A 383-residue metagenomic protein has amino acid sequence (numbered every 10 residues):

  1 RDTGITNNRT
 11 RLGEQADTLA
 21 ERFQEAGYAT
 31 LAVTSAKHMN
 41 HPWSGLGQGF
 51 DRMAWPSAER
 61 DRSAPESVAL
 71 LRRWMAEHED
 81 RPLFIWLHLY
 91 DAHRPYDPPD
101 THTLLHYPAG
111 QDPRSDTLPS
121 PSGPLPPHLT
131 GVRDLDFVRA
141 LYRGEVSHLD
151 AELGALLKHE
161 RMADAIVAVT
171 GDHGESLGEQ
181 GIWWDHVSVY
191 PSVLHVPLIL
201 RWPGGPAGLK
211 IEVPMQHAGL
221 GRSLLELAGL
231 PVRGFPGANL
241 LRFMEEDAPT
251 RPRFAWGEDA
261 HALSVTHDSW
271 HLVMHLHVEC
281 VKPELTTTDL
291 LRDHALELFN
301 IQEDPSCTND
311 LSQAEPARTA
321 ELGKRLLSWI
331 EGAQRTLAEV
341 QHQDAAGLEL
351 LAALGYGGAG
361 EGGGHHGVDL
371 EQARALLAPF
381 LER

Functional and structural regions predicted by a protein language model:
R1-R383: Catalytic domains that recognize anionic headgroups
